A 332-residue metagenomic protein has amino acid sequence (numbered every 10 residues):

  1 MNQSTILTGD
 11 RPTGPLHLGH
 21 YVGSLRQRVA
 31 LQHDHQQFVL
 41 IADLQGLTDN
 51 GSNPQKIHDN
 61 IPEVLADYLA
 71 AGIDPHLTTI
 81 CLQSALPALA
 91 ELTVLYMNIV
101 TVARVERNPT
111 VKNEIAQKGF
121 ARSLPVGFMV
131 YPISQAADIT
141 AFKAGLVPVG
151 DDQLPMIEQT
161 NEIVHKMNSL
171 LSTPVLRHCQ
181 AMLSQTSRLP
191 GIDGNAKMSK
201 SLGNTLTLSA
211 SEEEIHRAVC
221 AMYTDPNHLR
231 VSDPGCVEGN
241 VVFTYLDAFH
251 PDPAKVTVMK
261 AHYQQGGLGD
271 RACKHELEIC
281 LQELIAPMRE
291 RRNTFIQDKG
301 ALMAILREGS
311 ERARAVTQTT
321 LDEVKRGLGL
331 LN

Functional and structural regions predicted by a protein language model:
N2-A137, N293: N-terminal Rossmann-like or analogous alpha/beta NTP/dinucleotide-binding catalytic cores that position adenine
L18, P155, N161-N332: Conserved nucleotide- and phosphate/pyrophosphate-binding catalytic cores in adenylate/nucleotidyl-handling enzymes
D49, F142-G145, K197-M198: Active-site-proximal beta-alpha loop/turn segments in soluble metabolic enzymes
L65, G72, V100-R104, A144 (+2 more regions): A generic secondary-structure signal for well-formed alpha-helical elements
V102-E106, A141-P148, H250-M259, R289: Short helix-capping/linker segments at secondary-structure and domain boundaries
P109-N113, Q117-M167, P190-D193: Internal, conserved structured core segments that host functional sites
